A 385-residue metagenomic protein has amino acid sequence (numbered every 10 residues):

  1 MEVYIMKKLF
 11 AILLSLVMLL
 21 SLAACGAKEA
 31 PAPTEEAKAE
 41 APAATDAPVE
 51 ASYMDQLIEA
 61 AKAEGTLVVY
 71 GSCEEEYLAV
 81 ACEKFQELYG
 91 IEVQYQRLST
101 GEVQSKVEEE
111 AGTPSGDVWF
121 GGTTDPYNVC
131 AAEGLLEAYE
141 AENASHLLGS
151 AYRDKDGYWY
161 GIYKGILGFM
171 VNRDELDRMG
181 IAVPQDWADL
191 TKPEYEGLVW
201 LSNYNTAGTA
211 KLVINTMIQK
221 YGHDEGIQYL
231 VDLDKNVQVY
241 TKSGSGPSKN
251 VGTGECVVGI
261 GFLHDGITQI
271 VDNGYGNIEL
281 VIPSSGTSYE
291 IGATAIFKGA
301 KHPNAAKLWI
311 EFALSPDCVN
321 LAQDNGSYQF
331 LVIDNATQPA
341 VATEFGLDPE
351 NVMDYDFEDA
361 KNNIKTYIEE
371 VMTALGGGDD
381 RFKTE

Functional and structural regions predicted by a protein language model:
M1-E64, D380-E385: Short, low-complexity disordered leader/linker segments with a strong preference for bacterial N-terminal type II
A51-K62, V68-E92, F169, Q269-I270: Short, polar/charged alpha-helical segment
V68-C82, Q94-E110, P114-E255: Extracytoplasmic ligand-binding site segments that recognize negatively charged/polar headgroups
D125-V129, V257-N277: A ligand-binding cleft/hinge motif common to bilobed small-molecule-binding domains
G165, Y229-D234, Y240-T241, G274-K298: Periplasmic-binding protein-like
T287-Y355: Mature extracytoplasmic/periplasmic domains
L347-E385: Conserved C-terminal helix/tail region of periplasmic/extracytoplasmic solute-binding proteins
